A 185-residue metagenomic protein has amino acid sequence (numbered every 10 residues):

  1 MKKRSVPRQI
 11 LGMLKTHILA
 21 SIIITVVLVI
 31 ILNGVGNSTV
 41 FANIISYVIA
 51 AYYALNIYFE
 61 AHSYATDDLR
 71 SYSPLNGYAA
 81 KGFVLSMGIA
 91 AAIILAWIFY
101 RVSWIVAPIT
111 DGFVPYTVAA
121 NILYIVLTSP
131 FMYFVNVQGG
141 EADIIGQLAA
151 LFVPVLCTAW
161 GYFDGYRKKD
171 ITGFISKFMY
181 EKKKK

Functional and structural regions predicted by a protein language model:
M1-S63: Transmembrane alpha-helical insertion/packing segments
M13-H17, A42-A50, F83-M87, T117-N121 (+1 more regions): Alpha-helical transmembrane segments of polytopic membrane proteins
V26-T39, I98-I109, V135-V137: Juxtamembrane "helix-exit" motif on the non-cytosolic side of transmembrane helices
L55-A92: Membrane-helix interface/capping segments
N56-E60, E141-T172: Transmembrane alpha-helical segments in integral membrane proteins
K81-Y116: Hydrophobic alpha-helical membrane-insertion segments
A119-L156: Hydrophobic alpha-helical transmembrane segments
K168-K185: Short, highly charged, low-complexity non-transmembrane loops/tails of multi-pass membrane proteins
